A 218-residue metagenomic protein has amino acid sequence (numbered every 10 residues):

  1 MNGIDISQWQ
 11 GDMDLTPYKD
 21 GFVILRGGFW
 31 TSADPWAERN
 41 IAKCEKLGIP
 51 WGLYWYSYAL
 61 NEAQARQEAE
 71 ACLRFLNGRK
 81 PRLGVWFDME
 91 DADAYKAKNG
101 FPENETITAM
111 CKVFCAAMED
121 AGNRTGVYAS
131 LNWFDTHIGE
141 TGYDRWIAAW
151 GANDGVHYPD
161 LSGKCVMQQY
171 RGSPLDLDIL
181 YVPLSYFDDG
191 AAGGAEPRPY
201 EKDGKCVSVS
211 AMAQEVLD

Functional and structural regions predicted by a protein language model:
M1-N123: Substrate-binding cleft of extracellular glycoside hydrolase catalytic domains
M1-P17, F134, G139-G204: Functionally critical loop-and-helix segments that line ligand-binding/catalytic clefts of soluble enzyme domains
G3, F22-I24, G52-Y54, G126 (+4 more regions): Ordered hydrophobic segments in well-structured contexts
E90, Y128-S130, D203, S208: Short loop/turn motifs enriched for small/polar and acidic residues
K98-G100, A129, H137-E140: A short secondary-structure junction signal
M118, G122, A192-E196, M212-Q214: Intrinsic disorder/low-complexity segments
M118-D135: Aromatic-lined carbohydrate-recognition surfaces of secreted/lumenal glycan-active proteins
P199-D218: Short, low-complexity, charged amphipathic interaction modules
